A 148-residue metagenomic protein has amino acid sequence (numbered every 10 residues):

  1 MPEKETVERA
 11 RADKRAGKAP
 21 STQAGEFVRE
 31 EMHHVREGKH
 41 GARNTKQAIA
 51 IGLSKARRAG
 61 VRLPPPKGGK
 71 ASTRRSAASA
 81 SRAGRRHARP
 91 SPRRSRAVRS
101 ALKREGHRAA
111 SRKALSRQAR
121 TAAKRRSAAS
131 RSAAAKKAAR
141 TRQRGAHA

Functional and structural regions predicted by a protein language model:
M1-A148: A charge-rich, low-complexity, intrinsically flexible signal that marks solvent-exposed coils, linkers, repeats
